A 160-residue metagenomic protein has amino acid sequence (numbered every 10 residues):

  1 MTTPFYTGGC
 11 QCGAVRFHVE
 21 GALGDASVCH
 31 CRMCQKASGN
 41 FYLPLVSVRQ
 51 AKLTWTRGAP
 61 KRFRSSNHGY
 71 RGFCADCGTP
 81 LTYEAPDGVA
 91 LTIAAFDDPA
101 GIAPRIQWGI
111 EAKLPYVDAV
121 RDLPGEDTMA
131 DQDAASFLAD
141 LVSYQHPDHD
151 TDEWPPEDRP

Functional and structural regions predicted by a protein language model:
M1-T7, A14-P160: A short Gly-Trp-Pro
